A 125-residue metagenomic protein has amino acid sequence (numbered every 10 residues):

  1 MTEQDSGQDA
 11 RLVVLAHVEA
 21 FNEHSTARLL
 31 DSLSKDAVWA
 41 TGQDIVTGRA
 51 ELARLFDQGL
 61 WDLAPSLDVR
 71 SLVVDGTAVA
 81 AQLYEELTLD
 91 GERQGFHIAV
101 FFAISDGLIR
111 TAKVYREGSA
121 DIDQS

Functional and structural regions predicted by a protein language model:
M1-E23, A27, D31, D123-S125: Short, low-complexity N-terminal intrinsically disordered segments enriched in polar/charged residues
T2-D5, A40, A53-S125: A beta-strand edge to alpha-helix "cap/lid" segment located at domain peripheries
R11, L15, A50-A53, D57: Generic alpha-helical structural signal
F21, L33-D36, G59, R116: Alpha-helix boundary/capping residues
A27, K35, R110: Glycine-centered loop/turn positions within well-structured domains that cap or flank conserved ligand/cofactor-binding
D36-T47: A short gly/proline-enriched turn/hairpin at secondary-structure junctions
